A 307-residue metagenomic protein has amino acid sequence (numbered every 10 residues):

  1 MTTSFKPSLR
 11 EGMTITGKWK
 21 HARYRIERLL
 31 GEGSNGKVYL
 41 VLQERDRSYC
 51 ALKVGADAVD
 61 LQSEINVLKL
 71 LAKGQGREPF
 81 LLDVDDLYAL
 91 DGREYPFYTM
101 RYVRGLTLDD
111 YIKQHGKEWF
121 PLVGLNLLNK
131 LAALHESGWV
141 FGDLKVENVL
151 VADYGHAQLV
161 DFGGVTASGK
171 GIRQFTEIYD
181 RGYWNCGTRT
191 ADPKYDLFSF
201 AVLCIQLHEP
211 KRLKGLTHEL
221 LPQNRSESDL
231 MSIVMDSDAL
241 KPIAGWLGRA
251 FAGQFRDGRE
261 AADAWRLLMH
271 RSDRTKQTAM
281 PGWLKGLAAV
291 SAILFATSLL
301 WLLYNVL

Functional and structural regions predicted by a protein language model:
R23, E27, S34-I65: ATP-binding glycine-rich loop module of kinase domains
F80-P96: Short beta-strand micro-motifs within the conserved protein kinase catalytic domain, predominantly in the N-lobe
D91-T107: Conserved short submotifs of the Hanks-type protein kinase catalytic core that shape the nucleotide-binding pocket
V123-G124: Activation segment signature within eukaryotic-like protein kinase domains
L131-A152: Catalytic-loop of the protein kinase fold
G163-I233: C-lobe/activation-segment region of protein kinase-like
I233-F251: Conserved C-terminal C-lobe helix
R271-L307: C-terminal single-pass membrane-anchor helix
